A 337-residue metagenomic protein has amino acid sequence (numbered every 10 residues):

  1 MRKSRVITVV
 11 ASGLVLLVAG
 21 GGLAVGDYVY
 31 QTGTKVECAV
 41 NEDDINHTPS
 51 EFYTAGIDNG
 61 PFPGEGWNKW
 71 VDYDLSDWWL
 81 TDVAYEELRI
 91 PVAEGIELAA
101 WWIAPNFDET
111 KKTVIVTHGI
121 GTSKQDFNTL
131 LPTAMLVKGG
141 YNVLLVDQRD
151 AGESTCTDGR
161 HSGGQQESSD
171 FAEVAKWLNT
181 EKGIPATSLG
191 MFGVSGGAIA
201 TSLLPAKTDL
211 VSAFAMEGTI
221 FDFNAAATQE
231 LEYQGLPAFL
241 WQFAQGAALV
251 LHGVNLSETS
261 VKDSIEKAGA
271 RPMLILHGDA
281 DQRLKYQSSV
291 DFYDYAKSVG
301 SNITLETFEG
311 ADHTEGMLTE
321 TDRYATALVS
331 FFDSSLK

Functional and structural regions predicted by a protein language model:
M1-W78: N-terminal targeting or regulatory segments adjacent to alpha/beta-hydrolase or S9 domains
G66-F107: N-terminal cap/lid segment of alpha/beta-hydrolase-fold proteins
T122-M135, Q148, Q287: The serine-hydrolase catalytic nucleophile loop
T133-T155: Conserved alpha/beta-hydrolase
H161-K182: Alpha/beta-hydrolase active-site loop
L203-V254: Hydrolase active-site cap/lid region
A268-G269, L274-H277, D281: Short beta-strand/loop motif that positions the catalytic acidic residue of the alpha/beta-hydrolase fold
K285-Y295: Short alpha-helix in the alpha/beta-hydrolase fold that links the catalytic acid
